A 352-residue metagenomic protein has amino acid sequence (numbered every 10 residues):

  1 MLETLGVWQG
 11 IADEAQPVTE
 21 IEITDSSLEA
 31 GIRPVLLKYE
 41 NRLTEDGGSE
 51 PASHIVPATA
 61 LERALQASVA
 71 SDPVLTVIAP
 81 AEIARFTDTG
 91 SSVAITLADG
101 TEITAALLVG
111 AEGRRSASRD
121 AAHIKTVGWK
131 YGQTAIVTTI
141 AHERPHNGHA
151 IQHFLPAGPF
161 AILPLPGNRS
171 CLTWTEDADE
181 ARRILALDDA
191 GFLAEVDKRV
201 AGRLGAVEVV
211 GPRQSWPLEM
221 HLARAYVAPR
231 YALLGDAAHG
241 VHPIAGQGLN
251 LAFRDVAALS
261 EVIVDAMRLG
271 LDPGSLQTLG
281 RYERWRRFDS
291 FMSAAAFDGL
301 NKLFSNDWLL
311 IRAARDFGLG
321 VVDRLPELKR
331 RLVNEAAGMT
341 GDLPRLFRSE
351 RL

Functional and structural regions predicted by a protein language model:
L2, L65, I162: Residue-level signal for inorganic ion chemistry
L5, D72-P73, L325: Acidic-histidine catalytic/liganding microenvironments
I11-A121, W129-T134: Conserved N-terminal helical subregion
E20-I21, A58-E62, Q66, Q133 (+7 more regions): A general structural signal for well-ordered alpha-helical segments in protein cores
R33, K38-G47, L155-P217: Conserved FAD/dinucleotide-binding core of flavoprotein oxidoreductases
R115-A150, N168-S170, E176-E180, V196: Central beta-strand plus flanking loop segment that forms part of the substrate or channel wall within the catalytic
E180-L276: FAD/FMN-dependent oxidoreductases across multiple families
E261-L352: C-terminal helical "tail/cap" subdomain of flavin- and related membrane-associated enzymes
